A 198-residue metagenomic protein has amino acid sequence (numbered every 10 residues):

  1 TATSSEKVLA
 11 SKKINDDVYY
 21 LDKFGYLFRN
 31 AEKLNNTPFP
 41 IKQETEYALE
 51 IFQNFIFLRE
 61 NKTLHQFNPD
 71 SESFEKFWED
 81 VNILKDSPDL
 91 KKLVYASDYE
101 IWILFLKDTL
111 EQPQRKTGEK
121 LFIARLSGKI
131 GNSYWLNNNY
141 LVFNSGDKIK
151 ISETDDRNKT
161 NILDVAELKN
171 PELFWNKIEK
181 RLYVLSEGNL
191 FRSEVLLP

Functional and structural regions predicted by a protein language model:
T1-K7, L21-Q43, R59-D80, S97-S127 (+2 more regions): Surface-exposed loop/turn elements that mediate protein-protein interactions on large endomembrane-trafficking
A2-D16, P38-Q53, W78-K92, L121 (+2 more regions): Repeated scaffold domains used in trafficking and secretory/extracellular systems, primarily beta-propellers
Y19, I56-F57, K92-V94, W102 (+2 more regions): Structural core positions within WD40/WD-like beta-propeller blades
N132-Y134, Y140-F143, E172, R181-V184 (+1 more regions): Long, non-transmembrane cytosolic or organellar matrix-exposed soluble domains/tails of integral membrane proteins
